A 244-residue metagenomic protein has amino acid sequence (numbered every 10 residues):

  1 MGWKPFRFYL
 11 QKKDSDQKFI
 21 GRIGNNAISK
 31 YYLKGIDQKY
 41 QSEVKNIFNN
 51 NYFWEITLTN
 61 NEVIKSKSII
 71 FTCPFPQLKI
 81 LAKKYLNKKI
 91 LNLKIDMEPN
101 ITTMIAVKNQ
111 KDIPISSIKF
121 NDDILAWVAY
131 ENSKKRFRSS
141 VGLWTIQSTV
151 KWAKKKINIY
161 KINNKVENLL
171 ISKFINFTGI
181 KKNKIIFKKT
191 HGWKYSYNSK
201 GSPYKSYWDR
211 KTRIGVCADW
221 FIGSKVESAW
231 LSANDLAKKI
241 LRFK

Functional and structural regions predicted by a protein language model:
M1-F6: N-terminal FAD cofactor-binding segment of flavoenzymes
Y9-Y31, I159-L169: Short beta-strand to alpha-helix junction loop
Y40-E55: A conserved short coil-to-beta-strand element within the FAD-binding core of flavoproteins
T59-N61: Glycine-centered tight beta-turn/hairpin loop motif at sheet-sheet or coil-to-beta transitions
V63-S116, I180: Central helical "cap/lid" subdomain
K134-S140, F187-V216, W220-I222: FAD-binding beta-loop-beta segment adjacent to the flavin cofactor pocket
R138-L143, S148-K194: Flavin-binding catalytic cores
W208, R213, A218-R242: A conserved FAD-binding loop/helix module that cradles the flavin
